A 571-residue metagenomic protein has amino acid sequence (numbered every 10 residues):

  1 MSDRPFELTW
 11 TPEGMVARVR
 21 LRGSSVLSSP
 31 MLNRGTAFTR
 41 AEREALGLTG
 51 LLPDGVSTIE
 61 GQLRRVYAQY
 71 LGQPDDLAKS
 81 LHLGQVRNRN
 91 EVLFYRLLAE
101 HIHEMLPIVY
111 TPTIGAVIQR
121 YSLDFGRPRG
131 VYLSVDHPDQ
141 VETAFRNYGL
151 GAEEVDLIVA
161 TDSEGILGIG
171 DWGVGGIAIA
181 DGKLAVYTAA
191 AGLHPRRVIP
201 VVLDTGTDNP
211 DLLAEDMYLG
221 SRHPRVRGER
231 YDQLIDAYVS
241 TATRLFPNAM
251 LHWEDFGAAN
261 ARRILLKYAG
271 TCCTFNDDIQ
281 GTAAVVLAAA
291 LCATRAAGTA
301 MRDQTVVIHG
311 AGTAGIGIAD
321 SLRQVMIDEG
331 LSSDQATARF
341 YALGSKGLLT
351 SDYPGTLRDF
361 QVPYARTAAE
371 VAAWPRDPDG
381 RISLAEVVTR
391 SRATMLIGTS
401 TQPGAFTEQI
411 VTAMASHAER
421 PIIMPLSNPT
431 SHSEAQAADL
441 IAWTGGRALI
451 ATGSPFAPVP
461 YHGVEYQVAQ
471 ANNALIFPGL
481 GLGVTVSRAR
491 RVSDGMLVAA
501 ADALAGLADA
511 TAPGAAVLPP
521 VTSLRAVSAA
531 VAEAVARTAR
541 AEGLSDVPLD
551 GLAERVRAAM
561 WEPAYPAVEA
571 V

Functional and structural regions predicted by a protein language model:
S2-T274, T538, W561-V571: N-terminal ligand-binding/catalytic initiation module
L32-N33, S57, D277-G281, T294-A297 (+4 more regions): Adenosine-phosphate binding glycine-rich loop
E44, L48-L51, L123-G126, E164 (+15 more regions): Generic secondary-structure signature for well-ordered alpha-helical cores
R127-R129, G151-D156, H194-V198, F246-A249 (+7 more regions): Short coil/turn connectors at secondary-structure junctions
A144-R146, G168-I179, P210-M217, A261-K267 (+7 more regions): Short acidic, glycine/serine/threonine-rich loops at helix termini
T271, N276-M395, D546, V571: Glycine-rich phosphate/diphosphate-binding loop of Rossmann-like nucleotide-binding domains
D379-G446, R488: Long hydrophobic segments that form regular secondary structure
